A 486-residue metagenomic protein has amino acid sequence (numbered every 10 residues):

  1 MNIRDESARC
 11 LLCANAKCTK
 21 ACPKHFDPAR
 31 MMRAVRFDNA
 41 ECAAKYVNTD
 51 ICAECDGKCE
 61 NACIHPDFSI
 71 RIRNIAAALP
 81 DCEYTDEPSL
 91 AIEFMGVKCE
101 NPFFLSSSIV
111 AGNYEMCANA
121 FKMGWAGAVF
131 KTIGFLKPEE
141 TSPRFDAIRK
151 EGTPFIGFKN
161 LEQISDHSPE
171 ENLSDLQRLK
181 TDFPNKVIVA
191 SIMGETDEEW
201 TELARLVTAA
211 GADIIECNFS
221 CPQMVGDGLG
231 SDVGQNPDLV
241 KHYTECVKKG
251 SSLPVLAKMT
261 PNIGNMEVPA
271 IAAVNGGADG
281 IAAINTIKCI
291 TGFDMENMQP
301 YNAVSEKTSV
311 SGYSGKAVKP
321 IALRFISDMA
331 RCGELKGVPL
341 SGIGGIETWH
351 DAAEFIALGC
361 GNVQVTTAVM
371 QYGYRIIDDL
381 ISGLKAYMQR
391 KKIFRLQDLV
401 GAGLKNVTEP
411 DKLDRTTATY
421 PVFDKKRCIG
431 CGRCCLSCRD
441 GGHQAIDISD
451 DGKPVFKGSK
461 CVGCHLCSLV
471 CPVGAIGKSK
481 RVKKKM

Functional and structural regions predicted by a protein language model:
M1, D67-E87, L380, L384-F394 (+4 more regions): Flanking helices and flexible, charged tails adjoining ferredoxin-like Fe-S electron-transfer domains in multi-subunit
M1-K17, E41-G57, D411-G430, Q444-G463 (+1 more regions): Ferredoxin-like iron-sulfur electron-transfer modules
L12-F37, E54-A78, F355, R433-D451 (+1 more regions): Iron-sulfur cluster-binding cysteine motifs and their immediate structural context in ferredoxin-like electron-transfer
M32-F104, S108-A111, W125-A126: Iron-sulfur-cluster electron-transfer modules
Y84-I188, G194-E195, L380: N-terminal capping/small domains of soluble enzymes
F103-S107, A128-K131, I188-I192, I215-C217 (+6 more regions): Hydrophobic faces of well-ordered beta-strands that scaffold small-molecule active sites in alpha/beta enzyme cores
A118-M123, E195-S341, W349-E354, L358-N362 (+3 more regions): Alpha/beta enzyme core
T141-P154, G292-V310, A368-K391: C-terminal helical cap(s) of enzyme catalytic domains, especially alpha/beta-barrels
